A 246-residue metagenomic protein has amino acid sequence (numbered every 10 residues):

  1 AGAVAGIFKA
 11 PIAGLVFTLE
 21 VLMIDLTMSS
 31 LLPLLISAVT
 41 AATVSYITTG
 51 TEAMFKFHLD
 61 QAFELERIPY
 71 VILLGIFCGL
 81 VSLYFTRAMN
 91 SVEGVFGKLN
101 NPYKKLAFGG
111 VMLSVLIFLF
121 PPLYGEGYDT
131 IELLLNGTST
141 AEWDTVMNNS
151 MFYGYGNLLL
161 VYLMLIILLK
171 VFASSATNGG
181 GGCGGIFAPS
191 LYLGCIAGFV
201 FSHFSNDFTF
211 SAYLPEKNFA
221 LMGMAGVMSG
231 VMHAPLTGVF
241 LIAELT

Functional and structural regions predicted by a protein language model:
A1-T246: Alpha-helical transmembrane segments and immediately membrane-proximal extracytoplasmic
